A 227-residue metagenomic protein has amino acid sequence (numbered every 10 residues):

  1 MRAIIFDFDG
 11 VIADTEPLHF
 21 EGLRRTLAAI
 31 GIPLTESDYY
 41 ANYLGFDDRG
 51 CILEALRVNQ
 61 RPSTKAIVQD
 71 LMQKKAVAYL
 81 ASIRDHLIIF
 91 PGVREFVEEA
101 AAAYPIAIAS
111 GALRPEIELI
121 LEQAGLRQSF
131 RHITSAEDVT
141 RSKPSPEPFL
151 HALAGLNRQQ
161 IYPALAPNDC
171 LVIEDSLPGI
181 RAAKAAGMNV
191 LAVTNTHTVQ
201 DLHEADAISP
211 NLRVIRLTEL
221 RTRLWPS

Functional and structural regions predicted by a protein language model:
M1-R2, R94, R114, E118-S227: Asp-based, Mg2+/Mn2+-dependent phosphohydrolase catalytic module
R2-F8, I12-R94, E98, A102: N-terminal helical cap/lid subdomain that shapes the substrate entry/recognition surface in HAD-like hydrolases
I12, I89, I106-A109, R141 (+1 more regions): Conserved SAM-binding loop
D14, T35, R49, G111 (+3 more regions): Short, electropositive, low-hydrophobicity segments enriched in small/polar residues
D14-T15, Y43, I108-A109, E174 (+1 more regions): Small/polar loops that bind or transfer phosphate-bearing groups
L23, S110, S145: Residue-level signature of catalytic and energy-coupling elements of molecular machines, predominantly ATP/GTP-dependent
S82-L87, G111, A185-G187: Short, flexible loop segments at the rims of nucleotide/cofactor-binding pockets, characterized by
A103-Y104, G187: Glycine-centered short loops/turns at secondary-structure junctions
